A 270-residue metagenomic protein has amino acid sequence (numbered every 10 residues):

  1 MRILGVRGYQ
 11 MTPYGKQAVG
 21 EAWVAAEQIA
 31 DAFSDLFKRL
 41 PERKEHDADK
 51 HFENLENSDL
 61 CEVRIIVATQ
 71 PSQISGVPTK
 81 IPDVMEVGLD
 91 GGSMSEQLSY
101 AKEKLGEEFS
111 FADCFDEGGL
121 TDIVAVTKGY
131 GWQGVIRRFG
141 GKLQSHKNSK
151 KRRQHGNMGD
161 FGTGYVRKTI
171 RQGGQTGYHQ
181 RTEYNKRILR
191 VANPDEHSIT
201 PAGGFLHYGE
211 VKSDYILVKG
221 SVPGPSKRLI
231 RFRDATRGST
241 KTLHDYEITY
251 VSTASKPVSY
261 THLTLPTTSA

Functional and structural regions predicted by a protein language model:
M1-T127, G131-Q133, R137-G141, I170-R171 (+3 more regions): Ribosome large-subunit tunnel/peptidyl-transferase-proximal elements
S93-S95, R152-R153, G162-Y165, H244-I248 (+1 more regions): Short, surface-exposed, polar/charged, turn-prone segments marking secondary-structure boundaries
L143-K168, T240-K241: Gly/Ser/Thr-rich active-site loops/lids in small-molecule metabolic enzymes that frequently grip phosphoryl groups
R237: Short, acidic/turn-prone active-site loops that include or flank metal/cofactor- and phosphate-binding residues
T261-T267: Conserved small/polar residues in nucleotide/adenosyl-binding loops
